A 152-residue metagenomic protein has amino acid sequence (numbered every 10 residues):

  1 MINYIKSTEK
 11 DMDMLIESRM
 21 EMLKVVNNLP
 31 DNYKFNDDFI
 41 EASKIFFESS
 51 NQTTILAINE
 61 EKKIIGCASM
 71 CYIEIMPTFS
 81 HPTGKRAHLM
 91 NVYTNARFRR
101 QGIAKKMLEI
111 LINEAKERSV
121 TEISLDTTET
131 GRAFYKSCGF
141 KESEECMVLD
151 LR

Functional and structural regions predicted by a protein language model:
N3-E17: A short beta-loop-alpha structural element at the N-terminal edge of CoA-dependent acyl/N-acetyltransferase catalytic
K6, V120, K136-C146: Conserved acetyl-CoA-binding loop of GNAT-fold acetyltransferases
L23-S43: Conserved GNAT-fold acetyl-CoA-binding loop/helix
K44-L56, H88: A short helix-loop-beta-strand connector motif used in the catalytic cores of GNAT acetyltransferases and, in some
L56, K63-Y72, H88, Y93: Conserved beta-strand in the GNAT
F98-I110: Conserved acetyl-CoA pyrophosphate-binding loop and the N-cap/start of the following alpha-helix in GNAT-like
L108, A115-T127: Conserved GNAT acetyl-CoA-binding A-motif
I123-A133, V148-R152: Conserved beta-strand-loop-alpha-helix junction that forms the acyl-donor binding cleft
